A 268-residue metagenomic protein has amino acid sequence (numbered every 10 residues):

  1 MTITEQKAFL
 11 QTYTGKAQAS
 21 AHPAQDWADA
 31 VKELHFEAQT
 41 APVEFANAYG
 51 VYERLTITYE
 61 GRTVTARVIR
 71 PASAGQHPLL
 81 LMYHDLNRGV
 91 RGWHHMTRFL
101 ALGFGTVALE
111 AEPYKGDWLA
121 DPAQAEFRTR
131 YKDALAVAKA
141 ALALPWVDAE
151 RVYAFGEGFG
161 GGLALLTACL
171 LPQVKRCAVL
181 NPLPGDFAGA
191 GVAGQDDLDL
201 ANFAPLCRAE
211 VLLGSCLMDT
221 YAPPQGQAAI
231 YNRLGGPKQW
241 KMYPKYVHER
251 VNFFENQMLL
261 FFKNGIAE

Functional and structural regions predicted by a protein language model:
M1-E53: N-terminal targeting or regulatory segments adjacent to alpha/beta-hydrolase or S9 domains
V51-R54, Y59-P71: A short loop-to-beta-strand scaffold at the N-terminal edge of the catalytic core in hydrolase folds
T65-R70, Q76-D85: Short beta-strand element of the alpha/beta-hydrolase
M82-G89, T106: Serine-hydrolase catalytic-loop signature spanning alpha/beta hydrolases and amidase-signature enzymes
R91, M96-K132, A188-G191: Cap/lid segment of the alpha/beta-hydrolase catalytic domain
L135-A193: Primarily recognizes the serine-hydrolase "nucleophile elbow" in alpha/beta-hydrolase and SGNH/GDSL folds
A188-P244, R250: The feature captures the conserved acid-bearing segment of alpha/beta-hydrolase catalytic domains
R250-N264: Post-His helix in hydrolase/transferase enzymes
